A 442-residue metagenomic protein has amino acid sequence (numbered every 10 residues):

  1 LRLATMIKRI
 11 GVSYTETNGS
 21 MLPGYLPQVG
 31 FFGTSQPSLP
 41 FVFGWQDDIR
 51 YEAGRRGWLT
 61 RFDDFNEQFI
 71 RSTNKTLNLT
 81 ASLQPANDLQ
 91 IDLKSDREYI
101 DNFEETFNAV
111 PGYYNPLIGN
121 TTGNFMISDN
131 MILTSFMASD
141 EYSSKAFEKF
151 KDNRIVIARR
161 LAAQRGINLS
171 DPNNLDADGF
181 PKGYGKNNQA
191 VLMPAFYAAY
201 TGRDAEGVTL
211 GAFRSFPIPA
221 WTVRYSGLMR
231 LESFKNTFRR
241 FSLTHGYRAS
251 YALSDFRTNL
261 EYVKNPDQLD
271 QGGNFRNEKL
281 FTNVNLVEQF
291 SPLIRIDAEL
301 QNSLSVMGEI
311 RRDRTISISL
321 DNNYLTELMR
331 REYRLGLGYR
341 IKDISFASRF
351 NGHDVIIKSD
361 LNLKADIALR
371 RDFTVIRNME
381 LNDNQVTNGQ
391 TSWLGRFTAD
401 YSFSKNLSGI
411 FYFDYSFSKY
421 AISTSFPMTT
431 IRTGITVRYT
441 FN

Functional and structural regions predicted by a protein language model:
L1-N442: Exposed, low-structure sequence patches enriched in small/polar residues
